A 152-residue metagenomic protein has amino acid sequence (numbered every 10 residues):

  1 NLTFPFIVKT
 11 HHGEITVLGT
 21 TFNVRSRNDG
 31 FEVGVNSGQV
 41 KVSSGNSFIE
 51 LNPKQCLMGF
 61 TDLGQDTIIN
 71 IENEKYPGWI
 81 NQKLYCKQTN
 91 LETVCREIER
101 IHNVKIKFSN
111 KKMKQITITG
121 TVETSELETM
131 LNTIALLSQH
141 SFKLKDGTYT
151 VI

Functional and structural regions predicted by a protein language model:
N1-I152: A residue-level detector for the "anchor" residue at the start of short, highly conserved motifs
